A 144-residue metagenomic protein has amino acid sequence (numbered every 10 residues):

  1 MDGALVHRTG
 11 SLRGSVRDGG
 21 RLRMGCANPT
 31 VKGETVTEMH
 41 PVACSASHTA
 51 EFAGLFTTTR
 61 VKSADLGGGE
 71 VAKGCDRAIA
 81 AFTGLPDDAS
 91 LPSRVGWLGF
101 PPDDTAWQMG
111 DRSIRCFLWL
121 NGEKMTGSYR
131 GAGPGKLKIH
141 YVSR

Functional and structural regions predicted by a protein language model:
M1-R144: Long, compositionally biased stretches enriched for glycine and/or charged residues
